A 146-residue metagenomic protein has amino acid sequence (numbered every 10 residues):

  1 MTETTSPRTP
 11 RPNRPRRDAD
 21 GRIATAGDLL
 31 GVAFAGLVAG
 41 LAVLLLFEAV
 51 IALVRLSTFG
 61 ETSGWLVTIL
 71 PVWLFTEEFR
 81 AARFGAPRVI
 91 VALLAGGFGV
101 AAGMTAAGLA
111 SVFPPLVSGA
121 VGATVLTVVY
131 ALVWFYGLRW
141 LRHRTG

Functional and structural regions predicted by a protein language model:
M1-F34, W140-G146: Haloarchaeal acidic low-complexity proteome signature biased toward cell-envelope/secretome components but also
G31-T62: Membrane-helix boundary elements
V32, S57-I69, A95, V117-Y130: Alpha-helical transmembrane segments of polytopic membrane proteins
A39, V43, F47, G99-G103 (+2 more regions): Alpha-helical transmembrane segments of multipass membrane proteins
L45-L53, G103-F113: Juxtamembrane "helix-exit" motif on the non-cytosolic side of transmembrane helices
L66-G85: Canonical alpha-helical transmembrane segments
R88-T105: Transmembrane alpha-helical segments of multi-pass membrane proteins
A110-G146: Alpha-helical membrane-associated segments of multi-pass integral membrane proteins
